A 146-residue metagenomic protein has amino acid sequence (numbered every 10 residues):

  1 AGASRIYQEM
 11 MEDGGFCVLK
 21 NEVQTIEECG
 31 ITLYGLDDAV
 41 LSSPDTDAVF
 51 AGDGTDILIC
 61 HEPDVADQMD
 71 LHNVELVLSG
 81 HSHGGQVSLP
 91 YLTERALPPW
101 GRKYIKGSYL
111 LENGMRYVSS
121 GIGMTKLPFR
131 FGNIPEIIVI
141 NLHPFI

Functional and structural regions predicted by a protein language model:
A1-E27: Core catalytic region of metal-dependent phosphoesterases/phosphodiesterases, especially metallo-beta-lactamase-like
S4, S43, V65-D67: Short, well-ordered alpha-helical microsegments
Q8-D13, G35-D38, R95-P98: Short, hinge-like loop/turn segments at secondary-structure boundaries
F16-C17, Q24-Y34, G52-T55, L110-R116 (+1 more regions): Beta-strand-turn-beta hairpins that frame and shape the catalytic cleft of phosphate-ester-processing enzymes
V23, D38-A39, G121, F145: Solvent-exposed coil/turn segments that connect beta secondary-structure elements in extracytoplasmic/periplasmic
L33-G35, I57-H61, L78: Structural motif
D47-I59: Short beta-strand/loop segments at the ligand-binding rim of alpha/beta enzyme cores
P63-N141, F145: Conserved beta-sheet core of the metallophosphoesterase superfamily
